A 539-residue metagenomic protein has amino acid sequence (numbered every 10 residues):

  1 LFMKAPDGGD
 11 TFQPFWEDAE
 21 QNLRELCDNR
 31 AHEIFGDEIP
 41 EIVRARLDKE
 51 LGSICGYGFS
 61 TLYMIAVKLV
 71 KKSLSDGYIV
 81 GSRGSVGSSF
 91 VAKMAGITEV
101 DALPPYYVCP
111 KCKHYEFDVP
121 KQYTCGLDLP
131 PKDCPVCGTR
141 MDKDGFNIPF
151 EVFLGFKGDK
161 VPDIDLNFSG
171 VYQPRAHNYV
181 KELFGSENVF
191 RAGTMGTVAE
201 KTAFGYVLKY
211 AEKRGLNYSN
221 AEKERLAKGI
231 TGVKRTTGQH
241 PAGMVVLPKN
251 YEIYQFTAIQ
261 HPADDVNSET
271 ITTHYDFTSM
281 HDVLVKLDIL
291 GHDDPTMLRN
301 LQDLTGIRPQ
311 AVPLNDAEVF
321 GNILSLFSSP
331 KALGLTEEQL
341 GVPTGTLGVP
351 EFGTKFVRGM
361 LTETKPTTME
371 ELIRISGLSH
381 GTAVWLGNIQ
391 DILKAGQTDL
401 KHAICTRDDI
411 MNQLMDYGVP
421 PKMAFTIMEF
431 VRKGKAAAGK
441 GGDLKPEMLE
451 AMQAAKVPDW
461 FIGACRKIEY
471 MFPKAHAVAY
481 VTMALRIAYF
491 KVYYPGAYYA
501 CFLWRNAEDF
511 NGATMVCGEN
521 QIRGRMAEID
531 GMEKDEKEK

Functional and structural regions predicted by a protein language model:
L1-K539: Noncatalytic, beta-rich nucleic-acid-contacting surfaces in large DNA/RNA-processing enzymes
